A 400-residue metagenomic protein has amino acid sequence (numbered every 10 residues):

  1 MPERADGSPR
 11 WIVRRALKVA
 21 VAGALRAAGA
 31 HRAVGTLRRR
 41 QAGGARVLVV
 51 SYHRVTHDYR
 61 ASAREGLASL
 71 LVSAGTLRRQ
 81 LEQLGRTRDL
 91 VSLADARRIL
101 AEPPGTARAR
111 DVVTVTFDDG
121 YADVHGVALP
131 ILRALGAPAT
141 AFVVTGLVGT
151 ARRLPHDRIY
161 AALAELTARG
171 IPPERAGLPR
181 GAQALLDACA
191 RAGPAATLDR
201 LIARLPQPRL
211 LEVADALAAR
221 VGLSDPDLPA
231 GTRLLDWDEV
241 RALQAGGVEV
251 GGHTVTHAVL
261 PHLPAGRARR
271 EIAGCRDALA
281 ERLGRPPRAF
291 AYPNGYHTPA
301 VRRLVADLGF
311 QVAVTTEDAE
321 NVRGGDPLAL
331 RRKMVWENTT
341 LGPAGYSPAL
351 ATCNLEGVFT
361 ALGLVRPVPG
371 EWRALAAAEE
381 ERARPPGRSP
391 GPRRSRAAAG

Functional and structural regions predicted by a protein language model:
P2-T116, D123, L154-A168, P173-R175 (+3 more regions): C-terminal active-site subregion of NodB/CE4 polysaccharide deacetylases
R40-V47, S51, A151-G246, G370-A383: Extended, charge-rich helix/loop segments that form flexible, surface "patches" used to engage negatively charged
H53-T56, T145-L147, T254: Short, flexible active-site-adjacent loop segments at beta-strand->alpha-helix junctions, enriched in small/polar
Q80, A128, D236-E239, V301: Residues within well-ordered alpha-helices
G85, I131-L135, L235-G252: Acidic (Asp/Glu)-rich catalytic clusters
R108-A109, Y121, L129-F142, A184 (+4 more regions): CE4/NodB-like, metal-dependent polysaccharide N-deacetylase domain that modifies extracellular/periplasmic N-acetylated
T116-R158: Long, hydrophobic, well-ordered secondary-structure blocks that form the structural core and pocket-lining surfaces
